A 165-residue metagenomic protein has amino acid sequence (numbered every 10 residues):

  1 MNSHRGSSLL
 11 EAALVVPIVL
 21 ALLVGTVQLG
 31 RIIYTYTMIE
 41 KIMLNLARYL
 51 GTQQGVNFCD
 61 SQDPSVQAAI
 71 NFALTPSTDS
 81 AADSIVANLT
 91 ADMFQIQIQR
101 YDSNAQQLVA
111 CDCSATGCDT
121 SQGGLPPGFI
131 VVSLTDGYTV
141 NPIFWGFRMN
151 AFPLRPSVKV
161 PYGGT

Functional and structural regions predicted by a protein language model:
M1-R5: N-terminal leader/signal peptides at the extreme start of proteins
S8, A12-V27: Alpha-helical hydrophobic helix detector
V24-V27, R31, A47-G51: Short amphipathic alpha-helical interface segments enriched in basic and hydrophobic/aromatic residues, used as
Q28-E40: Membrane-proximal amphipathic alpha-helices that sit immediately adjacent to an N-terminal transmembrane/signal-anchor
Y36, L44-T165: Short, conserved structural patches
